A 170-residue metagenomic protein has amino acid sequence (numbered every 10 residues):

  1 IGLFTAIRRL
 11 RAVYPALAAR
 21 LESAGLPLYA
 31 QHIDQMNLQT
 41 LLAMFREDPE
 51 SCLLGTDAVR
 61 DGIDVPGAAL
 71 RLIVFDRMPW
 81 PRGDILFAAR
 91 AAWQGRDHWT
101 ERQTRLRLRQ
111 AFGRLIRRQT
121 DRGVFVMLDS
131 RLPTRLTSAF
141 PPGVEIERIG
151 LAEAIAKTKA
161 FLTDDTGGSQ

Functional and structural regions predicted by a protein language model:
I1-Q170: ASCE RecA-like P-loop NTPase motor cores that couple ATP hydrolysis to mechanical translocation on nucleic acids
